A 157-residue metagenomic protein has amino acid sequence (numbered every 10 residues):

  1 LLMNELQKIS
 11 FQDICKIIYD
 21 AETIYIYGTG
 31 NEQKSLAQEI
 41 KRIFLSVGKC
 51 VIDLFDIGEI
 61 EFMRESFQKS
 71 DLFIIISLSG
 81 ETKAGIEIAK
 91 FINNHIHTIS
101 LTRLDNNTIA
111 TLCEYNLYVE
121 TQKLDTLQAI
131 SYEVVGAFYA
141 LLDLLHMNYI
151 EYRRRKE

Functional and structural regions predicted by a protein language model:
M3-D20: A short, well-structured juxtamembrane/interface segment
D20-A140, L144-R154: Glycine-rich phosphate-binding loops that contact phosphosugars or nucleotide phosphates
E157: Active-site C-terminal subdomain of aminotransferase-like
